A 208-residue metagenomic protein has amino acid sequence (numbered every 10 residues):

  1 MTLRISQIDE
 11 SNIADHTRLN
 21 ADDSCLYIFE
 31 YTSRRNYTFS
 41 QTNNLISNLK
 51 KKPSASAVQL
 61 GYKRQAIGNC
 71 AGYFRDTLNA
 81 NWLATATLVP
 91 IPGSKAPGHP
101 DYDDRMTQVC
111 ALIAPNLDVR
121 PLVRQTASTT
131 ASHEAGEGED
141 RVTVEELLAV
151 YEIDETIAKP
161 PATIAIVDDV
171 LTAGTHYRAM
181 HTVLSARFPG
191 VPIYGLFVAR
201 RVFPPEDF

Functional and structural regions predicted by a protein language model:
T2-W82, S94-P97, D103, R124-P161: Active-site-facing substrate-recognition patch
D76, A111, T182, A186: Short, well-ordered alpha-helices that flank and scaffold nucleotide-derived cofactor binding pockets
N81-W82, A114, F188: A structural signal for short coil/turn segments at secondary-structure junctions
A86, V119-R120, I164, I193: Hydrophobic anchor at the start of a short beta-strand that flanks the dinucleotide cofactor-binding loop
Y102-Q108: Charged helix-capping and loop-helix junction motifs
Q108-V109, A114-V119, V123-T126: Long, charge-dense
E134-F208: PRPP/pyrophosphate-binding module of the type I phosphoribosyltransferase fold
